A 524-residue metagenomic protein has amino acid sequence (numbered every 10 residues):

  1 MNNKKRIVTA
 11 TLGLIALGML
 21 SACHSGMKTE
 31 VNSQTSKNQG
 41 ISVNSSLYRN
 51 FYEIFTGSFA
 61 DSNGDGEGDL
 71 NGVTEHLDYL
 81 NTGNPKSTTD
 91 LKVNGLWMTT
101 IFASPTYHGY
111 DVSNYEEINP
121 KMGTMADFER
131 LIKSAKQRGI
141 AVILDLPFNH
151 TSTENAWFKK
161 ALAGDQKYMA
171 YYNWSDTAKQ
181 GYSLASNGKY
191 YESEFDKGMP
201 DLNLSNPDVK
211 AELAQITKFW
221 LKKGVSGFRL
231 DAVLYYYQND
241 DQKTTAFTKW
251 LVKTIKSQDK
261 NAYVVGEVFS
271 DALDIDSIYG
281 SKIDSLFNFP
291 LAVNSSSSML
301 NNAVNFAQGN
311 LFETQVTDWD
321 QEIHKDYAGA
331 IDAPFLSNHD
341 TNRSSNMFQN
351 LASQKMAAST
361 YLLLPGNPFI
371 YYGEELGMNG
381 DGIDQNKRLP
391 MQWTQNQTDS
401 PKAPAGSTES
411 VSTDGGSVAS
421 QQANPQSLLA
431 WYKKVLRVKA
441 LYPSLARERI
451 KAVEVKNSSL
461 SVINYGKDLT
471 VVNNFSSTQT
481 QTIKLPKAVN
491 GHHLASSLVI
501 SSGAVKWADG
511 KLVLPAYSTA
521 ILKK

Functional and structural regions predicted by a protein language model:
K4-G26: Sec-dependent N-terminal signal peptides of Gram-positive bacterial secreted proteins and lipoproteins
C23-A214, K222, V233-S281: Acidic/aromatic-lined carbohydrate-recognition and catalytic surfaces of CAZymes acting on diverse glycans
E30-Q39, I132-K133, R138-A141, N149-H150 (+11 more regions): Active-site-proximal helices and loops of the catalytic beta/alpha 8
S42-L47, K325-A328, L514: Short glycine/proline-enriched loop/turn "hinge" motifs that connect secondary-structure elements and lie
V93, V225, G366-N367: A structural motif
F335-N338, M347-T480, L514: Loop/helix patches that line or flank the sugar-binding groove of alpha-linked glycan CAZymes
Q479-S502: Beta-strand-rich binding/interaction modules
K506-K524: C-terminal beta-strand-rich structural cap/linker in extracellular carbohydrate-active enzymes
